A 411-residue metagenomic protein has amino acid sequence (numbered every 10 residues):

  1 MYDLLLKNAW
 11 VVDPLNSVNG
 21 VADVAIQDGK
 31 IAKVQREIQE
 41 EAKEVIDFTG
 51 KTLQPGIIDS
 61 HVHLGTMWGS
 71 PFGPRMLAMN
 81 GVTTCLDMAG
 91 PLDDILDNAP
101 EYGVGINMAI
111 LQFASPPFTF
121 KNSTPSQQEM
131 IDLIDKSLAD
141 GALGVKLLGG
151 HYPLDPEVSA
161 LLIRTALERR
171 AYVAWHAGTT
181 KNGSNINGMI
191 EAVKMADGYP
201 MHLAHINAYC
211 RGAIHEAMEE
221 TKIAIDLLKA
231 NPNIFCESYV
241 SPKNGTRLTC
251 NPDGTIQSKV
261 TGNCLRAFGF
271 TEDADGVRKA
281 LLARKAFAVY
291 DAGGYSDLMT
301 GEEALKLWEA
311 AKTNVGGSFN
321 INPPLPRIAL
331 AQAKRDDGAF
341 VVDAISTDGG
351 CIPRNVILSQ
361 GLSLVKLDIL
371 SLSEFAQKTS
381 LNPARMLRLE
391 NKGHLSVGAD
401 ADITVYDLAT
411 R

Functional and structural regions predicted by a protein language model:
M1-E40: N-terminal metal-binding scaffold of metallo-dependent hydrolase/deaminase domains
A9, G29, G50, H61 (+8 more regions): Divalent metal-coordination and catalytic microenvironments
Q39-E40, D47-G103, N187-G188: Metal-associated gating/positioning segment near the N- to mid-region
G56-V62, C85-D87, M108-Q112, V145-L147 (+4 more regions): Hydrophobic faces of well-ordered beta-strands that scaffold small-molecule active sites in alpha/beta enzyme cores
T66-G69, D87-D93, Y152-D155, K181-S184 (+2 more regions): Acidic-and-aromatic substrate-binding clefts and catalytic sites of carbohydrate-active enzymes
F72-Y152, R164-A171: Divalent-metal coordination cores built from histidine and acidic residues
Q127-G144, P153-K312, I321-V341: Histidine/acidic residue-rich metal-binding segments in metalloenzymes
L325-Y406: His/Asp/Glu-enriched, well-ordered alpha-helical/loop segment that forms or immediately abuts the divalent-metal
